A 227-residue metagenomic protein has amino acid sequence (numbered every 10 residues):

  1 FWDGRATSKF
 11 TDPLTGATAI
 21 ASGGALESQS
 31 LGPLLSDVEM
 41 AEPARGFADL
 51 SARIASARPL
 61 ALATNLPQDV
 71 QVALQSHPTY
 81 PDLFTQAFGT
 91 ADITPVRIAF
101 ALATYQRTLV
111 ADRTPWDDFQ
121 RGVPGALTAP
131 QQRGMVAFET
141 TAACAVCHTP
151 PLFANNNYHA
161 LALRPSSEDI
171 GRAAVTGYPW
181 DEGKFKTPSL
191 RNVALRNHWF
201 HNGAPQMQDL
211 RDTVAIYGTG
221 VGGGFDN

Functional and structural regions predicted by a protein language model:
F1-N227: Periplasmic c-type cytochrome electron-transfer domains
